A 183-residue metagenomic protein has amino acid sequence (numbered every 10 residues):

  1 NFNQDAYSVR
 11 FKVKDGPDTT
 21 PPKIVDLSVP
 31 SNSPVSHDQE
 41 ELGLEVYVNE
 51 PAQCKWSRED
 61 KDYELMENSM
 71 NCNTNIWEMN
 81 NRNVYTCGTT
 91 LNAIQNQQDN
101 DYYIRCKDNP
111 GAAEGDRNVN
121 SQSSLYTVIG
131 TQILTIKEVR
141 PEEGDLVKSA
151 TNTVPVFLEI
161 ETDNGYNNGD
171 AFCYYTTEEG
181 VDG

Functional and structural regions predicted by a protein language model:
N1, C106-D108: Conserved structural position at the C-terminal beta-strand of extracellular beta-sandwich adhesion modules
S8-L27, D116-R140: Proline/serine/threonine-rich low-complexity linkers at boundaries of modular beta-sandwich domains
N32-E40, E45, D145-V154: Short, solvent-exposed loop/linker segments at the N-terminal edge of repeated beta-sheet extracellular domains
Y47-Q53, D60, I160-F172, E179-V181: Short proline/glycine-enriched turn/loop motifs at strand-loop junctions of beta-rich domains
R58-W77, T176-G183: Change "in extracellular beta-sheet-rich domains … of secreted and cell-surface proteins" to "in beta-sheet-rich domains
N71-T90: Aromatic sugar-binding surface patches on proteins that engage polysaccharides or sugar-phosphate polymers
G88-Y103: Surface-exposed, short loops/turns at beta-strand junctions within beta-sandwich domains
